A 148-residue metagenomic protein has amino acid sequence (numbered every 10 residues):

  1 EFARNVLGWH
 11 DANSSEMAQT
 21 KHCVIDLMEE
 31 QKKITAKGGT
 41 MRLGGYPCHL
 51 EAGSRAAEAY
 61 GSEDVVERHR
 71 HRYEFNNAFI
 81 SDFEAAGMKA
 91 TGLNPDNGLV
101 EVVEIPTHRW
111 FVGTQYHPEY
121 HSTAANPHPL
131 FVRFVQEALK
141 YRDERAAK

Functional and structural regions predicted by a protein language model:
E1: Classical protein tyrosine phosphatase
N5-K148: Amide-donor transfer/coupling interface in amidating biosynthetic enzymes
